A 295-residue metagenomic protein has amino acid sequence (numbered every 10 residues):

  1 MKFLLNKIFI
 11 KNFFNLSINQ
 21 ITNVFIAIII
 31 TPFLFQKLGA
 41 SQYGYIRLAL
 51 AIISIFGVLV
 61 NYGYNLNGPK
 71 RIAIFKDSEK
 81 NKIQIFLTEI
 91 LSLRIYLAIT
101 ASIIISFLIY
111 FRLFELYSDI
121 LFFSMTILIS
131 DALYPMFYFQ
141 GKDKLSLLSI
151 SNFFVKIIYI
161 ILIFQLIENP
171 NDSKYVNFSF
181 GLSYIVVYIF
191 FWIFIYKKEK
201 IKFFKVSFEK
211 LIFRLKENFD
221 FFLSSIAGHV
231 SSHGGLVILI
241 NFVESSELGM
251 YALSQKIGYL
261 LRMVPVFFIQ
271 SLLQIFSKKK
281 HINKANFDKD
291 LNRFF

Functional and structural regions predicted by a protein language model:
M1-I10: Short, Lys/Arg-rich, polar N-terminal cytosolic tail immediately upstream of the first transmembrane signal-anchor
F9-I10, R47, K80-Y96, L215 (+1 more regions): Interfacial transmembrane-helix starts/ends
K11-A27, T31, L148, F154-Y159 (+2 more regions): Transmembrane helical elements of multi-pass membrane transporters/channels
K11-L16, L50-S54, T88-E89, L116-F123 (+4 more regions): Short alpha-helical transmembrane interface motifs in multi-pass membrane proteins
I21, F25-I28, V60-N61, L66 (+4 more regions): Alpha-helical transmembrane segments of multi-pass membrane transport and lipid-handling proteins
S41-G44, Q84, T88, S118 (+4 more regions): Residues that define the loop-to-transmembrane-helix transition and helix capping in multi-pass membrane transporters
V60-D77, G258-I282: Helix-loop junctions and terminal segments of transmembrane helices in multi-pass membrane transport/translocation
R94-S224: Hydrophobic transmembrane helix module of multi-pass membrane transport proteins
